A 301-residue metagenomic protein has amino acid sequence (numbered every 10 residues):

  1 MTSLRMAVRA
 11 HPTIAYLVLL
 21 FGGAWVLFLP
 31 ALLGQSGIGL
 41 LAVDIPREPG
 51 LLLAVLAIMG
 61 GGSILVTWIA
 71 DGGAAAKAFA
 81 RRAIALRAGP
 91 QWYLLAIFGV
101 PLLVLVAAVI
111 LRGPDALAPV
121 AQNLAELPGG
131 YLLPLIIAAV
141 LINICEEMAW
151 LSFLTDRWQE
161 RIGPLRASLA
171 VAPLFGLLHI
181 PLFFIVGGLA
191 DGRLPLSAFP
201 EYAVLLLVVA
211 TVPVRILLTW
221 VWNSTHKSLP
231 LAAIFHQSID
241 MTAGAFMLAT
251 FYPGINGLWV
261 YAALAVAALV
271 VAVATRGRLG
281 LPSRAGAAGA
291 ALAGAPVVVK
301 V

Functional and structural regions predicted by a protein language model:
T2-N143, V171, F184, L206 (+1 more regions): Specific transmembrane helices
T13-L17, Y93, F153, A167-S168 (+1 more regions): Alpha-helical transmembrane segments and their helix-entry boundary regions
G99, E147, A210-T211: Alpha-helical transmembrane segments of multi-pass membrane transport proteins
V106, L154, V214-L218: Hydrophobic/aromatic residues in alpha-helical transmembrane segments
C145-L177, N223-S228: Membrane-interface helix/loop boundary segments of multi-pass membrane proteins
A149, F153-W158, F184-F199: Membrane-interface interhelical connector segments
R193-A262: Functionally important transmembrane alpha-helices
